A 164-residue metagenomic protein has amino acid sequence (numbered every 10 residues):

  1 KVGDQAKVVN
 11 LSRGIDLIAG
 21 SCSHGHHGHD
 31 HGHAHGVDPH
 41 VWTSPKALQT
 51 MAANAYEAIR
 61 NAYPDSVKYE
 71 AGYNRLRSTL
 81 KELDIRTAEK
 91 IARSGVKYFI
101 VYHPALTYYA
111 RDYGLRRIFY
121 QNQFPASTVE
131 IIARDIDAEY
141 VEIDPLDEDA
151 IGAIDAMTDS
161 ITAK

Functional and structural regions predicted by a protein language model:
K1-K164: Extracytoplasmic metal-acquisition and chelation regions
